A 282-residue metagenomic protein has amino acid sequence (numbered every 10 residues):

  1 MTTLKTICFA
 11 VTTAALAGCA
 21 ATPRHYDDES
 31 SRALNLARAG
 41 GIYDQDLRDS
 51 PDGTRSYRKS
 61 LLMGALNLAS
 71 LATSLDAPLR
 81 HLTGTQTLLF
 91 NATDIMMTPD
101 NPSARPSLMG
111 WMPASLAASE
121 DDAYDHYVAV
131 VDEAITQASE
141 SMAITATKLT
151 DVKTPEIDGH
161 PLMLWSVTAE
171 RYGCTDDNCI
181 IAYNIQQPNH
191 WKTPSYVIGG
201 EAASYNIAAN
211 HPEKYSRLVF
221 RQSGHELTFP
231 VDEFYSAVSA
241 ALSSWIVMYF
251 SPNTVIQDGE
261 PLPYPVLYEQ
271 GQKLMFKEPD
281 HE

Functional and structural regions predicted by a protein language model:
M1-A21: Sec-dependent bacterial lipoprotein signal peptides
K5-I7, R24, A39-G41, Q45: Short non-domain terminal segments
I7-C8, L16, D27, S74 (+1 more regions): Generic hydrophobic secondary-structure signal
V11-A14, L36-A37, S60, R80: Compositionally biased, low-complexity repeat tracts
G18-R38: Bacterial Sec signal peptide processing site at the extreme N-terminus
R38-A77, T87, N91-E282: Mature extracytoplasmic/lumenal regions of exported proteins
L82-Q86: Compositionally biased, intrinsically disordered low-complexity regions enriched for acidic
